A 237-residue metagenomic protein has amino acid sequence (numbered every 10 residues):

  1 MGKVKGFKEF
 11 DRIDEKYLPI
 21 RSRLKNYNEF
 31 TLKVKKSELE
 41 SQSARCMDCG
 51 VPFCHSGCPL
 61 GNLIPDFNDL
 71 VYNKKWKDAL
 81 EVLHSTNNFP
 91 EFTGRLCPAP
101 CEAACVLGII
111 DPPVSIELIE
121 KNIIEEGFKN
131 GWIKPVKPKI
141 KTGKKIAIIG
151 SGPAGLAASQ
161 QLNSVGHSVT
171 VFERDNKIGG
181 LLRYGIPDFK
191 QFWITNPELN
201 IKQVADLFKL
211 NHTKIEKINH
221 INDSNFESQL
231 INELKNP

Functional and structural regions predicted by a protein language model:
M1-K145, W193, L199-K214, D223-P237: Ferredoxin-type iron-sulfur electron-transfer modules and their immediate structural context
C49, I149, F172-R174: Generic beta-strand/beta-sheet core signal
N88, G152-A154, K177: Residue-level detector of alpha-helix initiation sites
I119, S151, R174-D175, D223: Fold-independent oxyanion-binding glycine-rich loops and adjacent beta-strand/coil segments at enzyme active sites
K145-T170: N-terminal Rossmann-like FAD-binding beta1-loop-alpha1 element of flavoenzymes
H167-R183: Glycine-rich FAD pyrophosphate-binding loop
R183-N196: Glycine-rich phosphate-binding loop and adjoining beta1-alpha1-beta2 segment of Rossmann-like nucleotide-binding folds
K217: Active-site-proximal loop/hinge segments that shape catalytic or ion-binding/gating pockets
